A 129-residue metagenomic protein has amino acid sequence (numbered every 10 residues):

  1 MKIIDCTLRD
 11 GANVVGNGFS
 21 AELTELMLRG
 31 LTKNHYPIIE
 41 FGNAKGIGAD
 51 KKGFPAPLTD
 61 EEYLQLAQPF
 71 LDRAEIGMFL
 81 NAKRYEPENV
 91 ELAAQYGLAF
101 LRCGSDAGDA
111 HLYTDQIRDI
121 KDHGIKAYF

Functional and structural regions predicted by a protein language model:
M1-C6, L28-I47: N-terminal glycine-rich anion-binding loops that anchor highly charged ligand groups
M1-G16, Q68-R73, K126-Y128: N-terminal small/glycine-rich loop or linker at the start of catalytic domains across soluble metabolic enzymes
G11, L31, L101: Conserved, mostly hydrophobic/aromatic
N17-L26, S105-L112: Glycine-rich anion/phosphate-binding loops
S20-G30, K83-A93: Short, acidic/polar
P37-Y63, R102-H111: Glycine-rich, proline-tolerant flexible connector loops at the mouths of alpha/beta enzymes
A49-M78, I117-F129: Alpha-helix-loop-beta-strand connector modules within alpha/beta enzyme cores
M78-A82, A99-A110, Y128-F129: Catalytic beta/alpha-barrel core
